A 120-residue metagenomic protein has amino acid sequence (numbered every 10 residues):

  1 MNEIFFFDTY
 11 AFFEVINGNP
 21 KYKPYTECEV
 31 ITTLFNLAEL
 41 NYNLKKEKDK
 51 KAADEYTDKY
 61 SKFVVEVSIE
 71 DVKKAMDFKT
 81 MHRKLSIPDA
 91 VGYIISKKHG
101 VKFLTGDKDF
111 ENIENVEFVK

Functional and structural regions predicted by a protein language model:
M1-I4, K97-K120: Acidic, PIN/NYN-like endoribonuclease modules and their adjacent C-terminal/linker elements
M1-T32, N43-E55: Short, well-structured N-terminal submotif of metal-dependent ribonuclease cores
F7-D8, T32-L34, L85-S86, D107-K108 (+1 more regions): Histidine- and aromatic-rich ligand-binding microenvironments
F12, L37-L40, F110-E111: A generic structural signal for short hydrophobic patches within well-formed alpha-helices
C28-I31, K62-F63, I113-K120: Active-site regions of enzymes building and remodeling cell-envelope glycoconjugates
A38-N41, T57, M76: Amphipathic alpha-helical segments within well-ordered protein domains
L40, S86-K102: Acidic, metal-associated active-site segment
S61-H82: Acidic catalytic patch
